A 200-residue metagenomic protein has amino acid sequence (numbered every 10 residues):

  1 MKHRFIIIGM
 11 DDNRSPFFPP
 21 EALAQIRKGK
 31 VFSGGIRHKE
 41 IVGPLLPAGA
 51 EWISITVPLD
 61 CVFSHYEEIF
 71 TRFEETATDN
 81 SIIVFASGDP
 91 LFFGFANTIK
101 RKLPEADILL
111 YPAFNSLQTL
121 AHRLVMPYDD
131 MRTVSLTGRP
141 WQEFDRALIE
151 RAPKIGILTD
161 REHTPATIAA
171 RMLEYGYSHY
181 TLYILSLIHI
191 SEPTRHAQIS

Functional and structural regions predicted by a protein language model:
M1-Y111, Q118-T119: Class I S-adenosyl-L-methionine
K2, A24-Q25, A77, L124-P127 (+2 more regions): Solvent-exposed alpha-helices and their adjacent loops that cap or buttress functional pockets in soluble metabolic
I8-G9, V84-S87, Y111, V134-S135 (+2 more regions): Short beta-strand segments
R101-I108, M126-D130, E174-Y180: A short alpha->loop->secondary-structure connector
S116-Q118, H122, L185-L187, S191: Short, flexible loop segments at boundaries between secondary-structure elements
A121-L148, D160: Short, glycine-/small-residue-rich phosphate/pyrophosphate-handling segment
E143-I184: Conserved anion/nucleotide-ligand pocket segment
I188-S200: Single conserved hydrophobic/aromatic residue that forms the stacking wall/gate of nucleotide- or nucleobase-binding
